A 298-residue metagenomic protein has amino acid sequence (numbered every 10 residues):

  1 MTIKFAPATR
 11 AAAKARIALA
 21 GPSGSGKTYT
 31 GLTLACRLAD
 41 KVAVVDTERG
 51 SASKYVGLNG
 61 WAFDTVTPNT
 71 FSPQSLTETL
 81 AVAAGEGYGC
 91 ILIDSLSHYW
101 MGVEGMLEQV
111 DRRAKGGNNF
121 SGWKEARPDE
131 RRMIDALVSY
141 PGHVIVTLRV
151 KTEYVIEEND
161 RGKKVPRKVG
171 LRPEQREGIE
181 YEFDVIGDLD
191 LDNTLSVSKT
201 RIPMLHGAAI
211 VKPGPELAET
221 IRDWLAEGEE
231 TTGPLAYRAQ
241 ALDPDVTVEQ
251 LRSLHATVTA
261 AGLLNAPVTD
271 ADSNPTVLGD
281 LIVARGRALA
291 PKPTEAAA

Functional and structural regions predicted by a protein language model:
M1-G21, S25-K27, C36, A43 (+6 more regions): Interfaces that engage single-stranded nucleic acids at replication/repair/recombination sites
R16-A18, K41, C90-L92, H143-I145: Residue-level preference for the first positions of well-ordered beta-strands
K41-D46, A62-T65: Conserved catalytic segments around the Walker B and adjacent sensor/switch elements of P-loop NTPase domains
S51-P68: P-loop NTPase switch/communication element
N69-T77, C90, G117-S139, K168-E180: Amphipathic alpha-helical transducer elements in NTP-driven molecular machines
I93-A126: Conserved P-loop NTPase nucleotide-binding/switch module
I134-A218: Phosphate-binding/switch region of NTP-binding enzymes
